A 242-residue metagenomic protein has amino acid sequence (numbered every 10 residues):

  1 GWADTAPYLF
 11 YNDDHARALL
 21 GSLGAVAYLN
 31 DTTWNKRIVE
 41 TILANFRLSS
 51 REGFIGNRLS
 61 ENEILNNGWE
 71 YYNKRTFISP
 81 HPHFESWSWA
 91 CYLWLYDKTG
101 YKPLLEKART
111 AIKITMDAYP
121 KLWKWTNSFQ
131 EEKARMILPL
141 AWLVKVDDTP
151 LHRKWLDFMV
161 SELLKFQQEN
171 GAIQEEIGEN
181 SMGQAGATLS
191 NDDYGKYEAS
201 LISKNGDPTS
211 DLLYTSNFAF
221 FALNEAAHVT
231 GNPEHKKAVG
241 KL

Functional and structural regions predicted by a protein language model:
G1-L242: Glycan-recognition and catalytic cores of secretory/periplasmic carbohydrate-active enzymes
